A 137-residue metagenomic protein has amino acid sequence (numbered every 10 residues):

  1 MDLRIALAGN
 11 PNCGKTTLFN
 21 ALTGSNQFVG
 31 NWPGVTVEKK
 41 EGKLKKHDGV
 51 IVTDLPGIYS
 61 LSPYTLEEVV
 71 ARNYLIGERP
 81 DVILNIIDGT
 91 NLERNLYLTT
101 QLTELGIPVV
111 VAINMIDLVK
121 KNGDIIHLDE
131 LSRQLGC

Functional and structural regions predicted by a protein language model:
M1-Y64, G77-E78: Conserved G1/Walker A P-loop phosphate-binding module
L44-H47, V70-C137: Conserved C-terminal guanine-recognition region of P-loop GTPase G domains, centered on the G4
E67: Conserved donor sugar-nucleotide recognition element shared by glycan-biosynthetic enzymes
